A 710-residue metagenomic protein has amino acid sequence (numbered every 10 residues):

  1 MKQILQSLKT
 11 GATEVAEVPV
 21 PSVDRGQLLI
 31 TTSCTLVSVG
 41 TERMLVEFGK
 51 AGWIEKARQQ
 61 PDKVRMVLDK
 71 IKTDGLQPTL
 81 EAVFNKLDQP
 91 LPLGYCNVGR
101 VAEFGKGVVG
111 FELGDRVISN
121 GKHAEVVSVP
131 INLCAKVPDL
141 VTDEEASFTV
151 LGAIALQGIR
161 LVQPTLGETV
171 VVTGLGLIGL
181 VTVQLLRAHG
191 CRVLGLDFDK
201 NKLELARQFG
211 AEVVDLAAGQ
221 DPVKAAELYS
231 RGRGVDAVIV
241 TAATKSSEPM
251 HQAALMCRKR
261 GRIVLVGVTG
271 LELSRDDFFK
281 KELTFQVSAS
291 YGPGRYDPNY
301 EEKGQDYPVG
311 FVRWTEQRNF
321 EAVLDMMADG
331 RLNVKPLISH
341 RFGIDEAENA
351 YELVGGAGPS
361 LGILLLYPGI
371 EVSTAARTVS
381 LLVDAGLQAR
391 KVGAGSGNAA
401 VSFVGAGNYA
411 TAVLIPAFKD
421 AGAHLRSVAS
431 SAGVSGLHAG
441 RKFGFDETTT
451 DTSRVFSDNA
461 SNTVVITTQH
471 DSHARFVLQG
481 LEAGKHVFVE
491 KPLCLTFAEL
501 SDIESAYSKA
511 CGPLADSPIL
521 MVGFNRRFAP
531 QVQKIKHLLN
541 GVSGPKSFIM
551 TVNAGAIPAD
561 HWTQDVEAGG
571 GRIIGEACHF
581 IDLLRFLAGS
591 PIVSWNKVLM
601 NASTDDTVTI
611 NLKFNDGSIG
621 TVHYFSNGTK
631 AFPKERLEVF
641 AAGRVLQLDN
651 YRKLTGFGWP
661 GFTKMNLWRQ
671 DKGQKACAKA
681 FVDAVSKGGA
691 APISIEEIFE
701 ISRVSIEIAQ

Functional and structural regions predicted by a protein language model:
M1-N85, Q89, G121, L366-G386: Short N-terminal strand-loop motif that marks the start of NAD(P)H/FAD-dependent oxidoreductase cofactor-binding domains
I4, L228, G232, A237 (+8 more regions): C-terminal capping/lid region of NAD(P)-dependent oxidoreductase domains
P78-Q89, C96-N120: A glycine-/small-residue-rich N-terminal strand-loop-strand element that serves as the cofactor-binding glycine loop
T142-G219, K224, P416: Mid-domain Rossmann-like dinucleotide-binding core that forms the NAD(H)/NADP(H) cofactor-binding site
V162-P164, E204, F209-S288, D458-T463 (+1 more regions): Glycine-rich cofactor phosphate-binding loops and adjacent beta1-alpha1 units of small-molecule cofactor enzyme domains
R258-K259, R475-F524: Beta-strand-loop-alpha-helix segment that lines the small-molecule cofactor/substrate pocket of alpha/beta enzymes
L283, P293-F311, M327, D516-P518 (+1 more regions): Predominantly a Rossmann-like dinucleotide-binding segment in NAD(P)-dependent oxidoreductases
E352, P359-G369, A375-T378, G575 (+3 more regions): Contiguous beta-strand/loop segments that form the cofactor/metal-binding neighborhood of enzyme cores
